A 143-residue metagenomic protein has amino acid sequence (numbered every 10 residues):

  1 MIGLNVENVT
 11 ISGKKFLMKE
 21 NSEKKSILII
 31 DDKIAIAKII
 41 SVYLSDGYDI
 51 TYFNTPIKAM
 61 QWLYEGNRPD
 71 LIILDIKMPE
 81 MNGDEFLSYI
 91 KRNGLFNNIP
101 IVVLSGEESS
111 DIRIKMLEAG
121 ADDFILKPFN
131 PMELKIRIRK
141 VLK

Functional and structural regions predicted by a protein language model:
I34-T51: Two-component/phosphorelay signaling modules centered on CheY-like receiver
N54-L71: Acidic, metal-coordinating helix/loop segments flanking the phosphotransfer/catalytic sites of two-component signaling
M78: Receiver (REC) domain active-site loop signature in two-component systems and cognate sites in sensor histidine kinases
E107-E108: Short, conserved "switch-loop" micro-motifs in signal-transduction and mechanochemical regulators
F129-I138: C-terminal output helix
